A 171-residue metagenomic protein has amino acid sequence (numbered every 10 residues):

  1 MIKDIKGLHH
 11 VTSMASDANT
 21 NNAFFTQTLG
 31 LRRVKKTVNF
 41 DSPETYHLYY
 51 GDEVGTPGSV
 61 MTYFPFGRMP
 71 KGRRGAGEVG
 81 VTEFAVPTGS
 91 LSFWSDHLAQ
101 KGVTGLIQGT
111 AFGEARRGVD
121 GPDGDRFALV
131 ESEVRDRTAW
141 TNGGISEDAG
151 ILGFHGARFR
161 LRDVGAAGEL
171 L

Functional and structural regions predicted by a protein language model:
M1-D4, K35-T37, Y46, S95-R158: Vicinal oxygen chelate
M1-T20, V79-V86, V134-G168: N-terminal beta-strand motif that seeds the catalytic metal site of vicinal oxygen chelate
D4, A18, D41-P43, G75-G77 (+1 more regions): Generic structural signal for well-ordered secondary structure
L8-A15, L31, L48, G58-M61 (+5 more regions): Short, structured motif recognition centered on aromatic/hydrophobic residues
M14-P57, Q100-G102, I107-G121, R160-L171: Core segments of cupin and vicinal oxygen chelate
K35-F40, Y50-F84: Conserved donor-binding loop and adjoining core beta-sheet/short helix segment in diverse acyl/aminoacyl transferases
D52-V54, T88-G89, E133-V134: Short loop segments at secondary-structure junctions
G77-T104: Long, hydrophobic/aromatic-enriched structural stretches that serve as scaffold segments
